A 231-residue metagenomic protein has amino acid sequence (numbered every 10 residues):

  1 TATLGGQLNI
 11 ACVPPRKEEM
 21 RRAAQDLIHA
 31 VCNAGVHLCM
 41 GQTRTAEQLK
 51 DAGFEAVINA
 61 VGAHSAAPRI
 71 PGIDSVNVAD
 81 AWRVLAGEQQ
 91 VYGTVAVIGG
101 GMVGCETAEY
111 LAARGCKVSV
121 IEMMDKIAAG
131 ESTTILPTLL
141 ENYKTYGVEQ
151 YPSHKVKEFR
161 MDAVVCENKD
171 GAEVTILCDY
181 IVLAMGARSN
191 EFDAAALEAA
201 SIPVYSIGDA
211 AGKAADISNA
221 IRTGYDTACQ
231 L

Functional and structural regions predicted by a protein language model:
T1-A34, Y110-H154, A211-A214: Rossmann-like dinucleotide-binding cores of NAD(P)H-dependent redox enzymes
T1-L4, C39-A56, A60-I70, D74-N77 (+2 more regions): Rossmann-like dinucleotide/flavin-binding elements
